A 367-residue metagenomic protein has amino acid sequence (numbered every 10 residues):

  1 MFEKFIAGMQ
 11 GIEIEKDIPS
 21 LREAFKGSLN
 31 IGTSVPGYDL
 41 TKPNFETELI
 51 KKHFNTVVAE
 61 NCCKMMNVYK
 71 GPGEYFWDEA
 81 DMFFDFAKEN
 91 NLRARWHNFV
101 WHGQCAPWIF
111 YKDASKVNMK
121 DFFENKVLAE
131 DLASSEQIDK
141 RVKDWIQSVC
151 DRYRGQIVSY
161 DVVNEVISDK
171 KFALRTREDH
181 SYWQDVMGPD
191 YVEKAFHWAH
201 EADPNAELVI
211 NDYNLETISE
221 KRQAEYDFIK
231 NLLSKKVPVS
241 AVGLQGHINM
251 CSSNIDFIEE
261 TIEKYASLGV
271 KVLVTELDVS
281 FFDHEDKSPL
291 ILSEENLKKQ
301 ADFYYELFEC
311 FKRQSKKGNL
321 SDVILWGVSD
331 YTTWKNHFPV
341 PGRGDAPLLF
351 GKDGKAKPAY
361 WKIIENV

Functional and structural regions predicted by a protein language model:
M1-I14: N-terminal export signals
E15-L21, Y69, W108, A114 (+7 more regions): Aromatic-rich peripheral "rim/lid" segments of glycoside hydrolase catalytic domains that contact and position glycan
D17-I18, R22-L29, S34-N44, R177-E285: Noncatalytic carbohydrate-binding groove/subsite architecture in carbohydrate-active enzymes
G37-H53, K140-V149, E220-L232, I258 (+1 more regions): Short, acidic/polar
D39-F45, K64-Y69, T333-W334: Short, solvent-exposed loop/turn elements at domain surfaces
I50-T56, K120-V127, D151-V158, I229-A241 (+2 more regions): Structural recognition of alpha->loop->beta junctions
K52, T56-K70, E79-V209, Y213-L215 (+1 more regions): Substrate-binding cleft and catalytic face of glycoside hydrolase catalytic domains, especially the flexible beta-alpha
Y75, E79, S134-W145, M187-Y191 (+4 more regions): Soluble or luminal CAZymes and related metallo-dependent hydrolases
